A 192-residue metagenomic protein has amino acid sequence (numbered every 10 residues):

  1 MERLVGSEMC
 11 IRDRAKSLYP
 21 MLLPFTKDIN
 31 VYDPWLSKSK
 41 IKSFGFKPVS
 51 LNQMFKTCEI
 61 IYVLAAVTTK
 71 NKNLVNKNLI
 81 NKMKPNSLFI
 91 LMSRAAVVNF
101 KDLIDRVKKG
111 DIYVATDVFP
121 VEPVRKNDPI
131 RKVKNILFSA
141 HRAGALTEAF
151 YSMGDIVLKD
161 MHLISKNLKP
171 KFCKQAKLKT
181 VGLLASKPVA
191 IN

Functional and structural regions predicted by a protein language model:
M1-G6, I11: Single conserved hydrophobic/aromatic residue that forms the stacking wall/gate of nucleotide- or nucleobase-binding
S7-E8, Y32, T116, A140: Active-site flanking residues adjacent to catalytic metal/cofactor-binding acidic residues
A15-K16: N-terminal Rossmann-fold NAD(P) dinucleotide-binding loop
Y19, L23, V107: Gly/Ala-rich phosphate-binding loop of Rossmann-like dinucleotide-binding domains, activating on the conserved
P24-K42: NAD(P)-binding Rossmann-fold cofactor-contacting core
L36-P129: Rossmann-like adenosine-cofactor binding region
N86, M92-N192: Rossmann-like dinucleotide-binding domain for NAD(H)/NADP(H)
